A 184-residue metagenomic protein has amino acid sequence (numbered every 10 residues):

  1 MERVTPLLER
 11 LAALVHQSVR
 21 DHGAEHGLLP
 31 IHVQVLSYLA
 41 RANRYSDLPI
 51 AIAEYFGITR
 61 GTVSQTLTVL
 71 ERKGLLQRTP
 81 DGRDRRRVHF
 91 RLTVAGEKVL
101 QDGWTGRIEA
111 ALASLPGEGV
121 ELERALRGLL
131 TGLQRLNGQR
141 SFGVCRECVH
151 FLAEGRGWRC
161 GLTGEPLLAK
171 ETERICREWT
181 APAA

Functional and structural regions predicted by a protein language model:
M1-H26: N-terminal leader segment of winged-helix/HTH proteins
R20-T59: N-terminal helix-turn-helix DNA-binding core of bacterial DNA-binding proteins
P49, L67-T68: Short, hydrophobic-biased segments on the C-terminal half of alpha helices that form "recognition helices"
T68-V120: Charged, amphipathic alpha-helical coiled-coil/dimerization segments
D102-V144, V149: Terminal interaction helix/tail motif
F151-A184: Long, low-complexity, charge-rich intrinsically disordered regions
